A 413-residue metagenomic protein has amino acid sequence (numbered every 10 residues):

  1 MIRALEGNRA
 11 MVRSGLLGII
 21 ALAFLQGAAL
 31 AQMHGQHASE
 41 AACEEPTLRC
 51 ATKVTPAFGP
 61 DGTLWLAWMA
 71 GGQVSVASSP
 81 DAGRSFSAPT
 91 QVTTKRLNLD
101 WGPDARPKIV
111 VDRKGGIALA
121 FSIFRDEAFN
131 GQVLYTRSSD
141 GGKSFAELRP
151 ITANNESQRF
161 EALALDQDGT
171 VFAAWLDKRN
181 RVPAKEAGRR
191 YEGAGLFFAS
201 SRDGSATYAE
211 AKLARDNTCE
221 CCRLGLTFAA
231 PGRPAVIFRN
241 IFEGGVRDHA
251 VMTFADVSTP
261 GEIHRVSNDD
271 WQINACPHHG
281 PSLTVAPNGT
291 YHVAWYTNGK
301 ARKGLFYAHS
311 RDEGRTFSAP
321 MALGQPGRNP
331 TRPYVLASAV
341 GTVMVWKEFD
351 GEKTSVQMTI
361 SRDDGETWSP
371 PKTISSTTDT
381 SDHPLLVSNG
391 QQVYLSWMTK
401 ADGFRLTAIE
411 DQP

Functional and structural regions predicted by a protein language model:
M1-V12: N-terminal secretory signal peptides that target proteins for export/translocation
R3-A4, A23, A41: Exposed, low-complexity/repetitive linear segments and helix-based recognition motifs, biased toward charged/polar
A10, A29-Q32: Residue-level detector of intrinsically disordered terminal segments
G15-G27: Bacterial N-terminal signal peptides
Q32-P413: Extracellular, repeat-based ectodomains that mediate carbohydrate processing or recognition
